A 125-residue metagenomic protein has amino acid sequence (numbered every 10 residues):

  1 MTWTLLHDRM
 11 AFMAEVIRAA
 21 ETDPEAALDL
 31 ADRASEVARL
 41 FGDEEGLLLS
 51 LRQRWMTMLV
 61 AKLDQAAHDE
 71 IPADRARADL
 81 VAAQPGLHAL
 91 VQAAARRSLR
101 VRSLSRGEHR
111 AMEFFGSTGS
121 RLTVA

Functional and structural regions predicted by a protein language model:
M1-L30: Short, amphipathic alpha-helix enriched in basic
M1-T4, D29, E36, L40 (+2 more regions): Non-transmembrane, amphipathic alpha-helical segments
A11, E15-A19, R39, G46-A66: Alpha-helical structural segments
D23-L47: Helix-turn-helix
F41, L51, V91-A95: A general structural motif at alpha-helix termini
L51-W55, A73, G107-E108: Hydrophobic/aromatic residues within well-ordered alpha-helical segments
A61-A95: Hydrophobic alpha-helical connector segments
R96-A125: Amphipathic alpha-helical packing segments from all-alpha helical-bundle domains
